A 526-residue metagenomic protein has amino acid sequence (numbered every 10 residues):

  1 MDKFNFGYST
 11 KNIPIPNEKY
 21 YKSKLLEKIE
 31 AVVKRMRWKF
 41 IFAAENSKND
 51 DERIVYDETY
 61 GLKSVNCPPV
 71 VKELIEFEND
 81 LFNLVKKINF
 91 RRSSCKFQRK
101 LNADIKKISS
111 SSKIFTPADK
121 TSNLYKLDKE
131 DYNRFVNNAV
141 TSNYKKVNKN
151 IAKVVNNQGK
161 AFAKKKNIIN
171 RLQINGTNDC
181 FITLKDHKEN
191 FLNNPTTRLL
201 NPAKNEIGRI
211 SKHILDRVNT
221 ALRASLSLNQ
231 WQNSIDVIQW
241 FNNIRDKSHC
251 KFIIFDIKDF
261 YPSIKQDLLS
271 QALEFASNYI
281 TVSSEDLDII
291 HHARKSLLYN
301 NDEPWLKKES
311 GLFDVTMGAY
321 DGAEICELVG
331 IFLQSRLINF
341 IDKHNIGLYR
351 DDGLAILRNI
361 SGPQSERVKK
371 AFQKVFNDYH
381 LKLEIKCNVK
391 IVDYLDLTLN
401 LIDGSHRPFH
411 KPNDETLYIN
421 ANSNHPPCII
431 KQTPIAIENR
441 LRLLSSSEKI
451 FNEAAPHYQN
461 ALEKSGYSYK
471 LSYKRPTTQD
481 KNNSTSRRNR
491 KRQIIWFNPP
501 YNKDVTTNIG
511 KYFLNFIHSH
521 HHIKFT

Functional and structural regions predicted by a protein language model:
M1-K188, S486, K491-T526: Non-catalytic, polymerase-adjacent accessory regions of viral genome-replication enzymes
I105-S110, A118-K120, K126-Y132, N167-N194 (+4 more regions): Reverse-transcriptase-like RNA-dependent polymerase core
I151-V155, G159, I207, H213-A221 (+3 more regions): Inter-domain linker/hinge segments that demarcate the starts of reverse transcriptase and RNase H-type modules
T177-L226, K258-P262, K308-N339, N498: Conserved pre-motif C helix in the palm subdomain of viral-like polymerases
F191-N194, G208-S211, L222-R223, P262-K265 (+4 more regions): Short helix/loop capping segments that flank catalytic or ligand/cofactor-binding pockets
R245-A371, V375, K386-V392, I402: Conserved polymerase palm-domain catalytic core
S284-E285, N345-L348, A355-C428, Q432 (+2 more regions): Polymerase palm active-site segment centered on the conserved acidic dipeptide of motif C
G404-T526: C-terminal, non-catalytic extensions of nucleic-acid polymerases
